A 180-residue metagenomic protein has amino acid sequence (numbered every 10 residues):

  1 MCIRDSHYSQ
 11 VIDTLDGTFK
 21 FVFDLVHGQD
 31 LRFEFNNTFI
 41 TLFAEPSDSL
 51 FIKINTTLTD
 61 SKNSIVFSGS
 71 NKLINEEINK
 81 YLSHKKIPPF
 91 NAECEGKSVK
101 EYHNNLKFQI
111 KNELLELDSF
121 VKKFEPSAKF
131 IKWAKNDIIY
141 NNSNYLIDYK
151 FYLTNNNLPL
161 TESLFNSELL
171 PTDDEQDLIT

Functional and structural regions predicted by a protein language model:
R4-W133: A non-transmembrane, solvent-exposed segment enriched in polar/low-complexity residues
E95-T180: N-terminal, charged low-complexity regulatory/assembly segments
